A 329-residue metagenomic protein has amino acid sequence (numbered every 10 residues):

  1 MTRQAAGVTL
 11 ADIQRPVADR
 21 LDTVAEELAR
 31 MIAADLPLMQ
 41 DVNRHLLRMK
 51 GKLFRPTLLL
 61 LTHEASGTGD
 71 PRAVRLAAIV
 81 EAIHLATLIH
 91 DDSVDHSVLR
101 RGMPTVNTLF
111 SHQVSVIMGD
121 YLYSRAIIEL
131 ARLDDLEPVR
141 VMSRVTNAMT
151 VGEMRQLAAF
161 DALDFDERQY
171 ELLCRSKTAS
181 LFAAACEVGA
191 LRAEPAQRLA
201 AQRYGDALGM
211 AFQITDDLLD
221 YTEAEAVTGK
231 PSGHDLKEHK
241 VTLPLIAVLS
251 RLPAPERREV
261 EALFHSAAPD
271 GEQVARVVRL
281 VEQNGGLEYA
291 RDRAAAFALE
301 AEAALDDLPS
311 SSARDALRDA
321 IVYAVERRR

Functional and structural regions predicted by a protein language model:
M1-R329: All-alpha prenyltransferase/terpene-synthase fold signal
